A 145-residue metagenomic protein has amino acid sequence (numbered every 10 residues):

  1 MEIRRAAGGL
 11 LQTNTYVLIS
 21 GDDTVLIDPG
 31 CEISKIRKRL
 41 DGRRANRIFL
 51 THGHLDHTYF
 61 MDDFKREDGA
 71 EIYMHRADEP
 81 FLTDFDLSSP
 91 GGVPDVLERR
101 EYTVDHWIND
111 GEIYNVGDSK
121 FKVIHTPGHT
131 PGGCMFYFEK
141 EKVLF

Functional and structural regions predicted by a protein language model:
M1-R43, M135-F145: Conserved beta-strand hairpin/beta-sheet module of binuclear metal-dependent hydrolase folds, prominently
E2-R4, E71, H106, K120-K122: Conserved beta-strand segments of alpha/beta enzyme cores
A6-G8, T103-D105, H125-P127: Short Gly/Pro-enriched turn/cap motifs at secondary-structure boundaries
N14-Y16, H106, G111-E112, C134: Residue-level detector of beta-strand structural context in well-folded domains
L18, D28, H52, F64 (+3 more regions): Divalent metal-coordination and catalytic microenvironments
T24, S88-P90, V116-F145: Metallo-beta-lactamase
P29-C31, G53, R76-D78, S119 (+2 more regions): Active-site metal-binding loops of divalent metal-dependent hydrolases
E32-Y114: Active-site HxH/HxHxD metal-binding segment of metal-dependent hydrolases
